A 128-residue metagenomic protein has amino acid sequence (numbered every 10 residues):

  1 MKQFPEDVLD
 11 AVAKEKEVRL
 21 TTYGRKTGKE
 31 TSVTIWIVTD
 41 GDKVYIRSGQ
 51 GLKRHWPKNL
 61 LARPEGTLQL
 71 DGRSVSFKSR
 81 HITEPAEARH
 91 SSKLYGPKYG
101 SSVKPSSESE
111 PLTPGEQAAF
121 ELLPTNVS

Functional and structural regions predicted by a protein language model:
M1-R19: Extreme N-terminal tail/first-helix region
F4-D7, S32-V33, S106-E108: A generic local structural motif
E6-D7, T39, L70, S74: Generic signal for short, ordered secondary-structure residues within or immediately flanking folded domains
L9, T31-S32, R63-T67: Short, flexible segments with low predicted structural confidence
L9-D10, W36, E110-L112: Short secondary-structure boundary/capping segments
E15-Q50: Short beta-strand segments
G51-S128: Short, structured beta-strand-loop surface elements
